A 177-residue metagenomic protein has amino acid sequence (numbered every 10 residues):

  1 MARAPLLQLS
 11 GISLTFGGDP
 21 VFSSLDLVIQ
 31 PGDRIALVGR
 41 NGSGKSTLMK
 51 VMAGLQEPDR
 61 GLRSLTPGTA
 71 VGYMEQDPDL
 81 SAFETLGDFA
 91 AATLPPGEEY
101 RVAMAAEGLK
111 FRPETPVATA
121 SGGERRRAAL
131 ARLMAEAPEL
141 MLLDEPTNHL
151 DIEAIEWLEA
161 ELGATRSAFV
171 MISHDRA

Functional and structural regions predicted by a protein language model:
M1-A177: ABC ATP-binding cassette signature C-motif
